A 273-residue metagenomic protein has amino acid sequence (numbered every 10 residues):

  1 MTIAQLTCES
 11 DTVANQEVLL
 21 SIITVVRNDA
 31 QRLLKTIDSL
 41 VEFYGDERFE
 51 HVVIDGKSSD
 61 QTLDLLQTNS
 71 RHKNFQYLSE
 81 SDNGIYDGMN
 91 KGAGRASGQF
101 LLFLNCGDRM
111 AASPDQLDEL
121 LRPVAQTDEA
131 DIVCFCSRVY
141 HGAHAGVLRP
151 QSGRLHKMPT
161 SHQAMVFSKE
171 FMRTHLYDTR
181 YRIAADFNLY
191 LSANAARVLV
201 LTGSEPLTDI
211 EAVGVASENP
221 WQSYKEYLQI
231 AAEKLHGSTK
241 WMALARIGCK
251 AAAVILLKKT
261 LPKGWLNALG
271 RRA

Functional and structural regions predicted by a protein language model:
V18-S21, E50, N188: Cell-envelope/extracellular polymer assembly enzymes that use nucleotide-activated donors
D38-R48: Short, acidic, metal-binding catalytic loop of nucleotide-sugar glycosyltransferases
R48-K57, L78-S81: Short beta-strand/loop segment that forms part of the nucleotide-sugar
D55-D64, N105-G107: A conserved acidic beta->alpha catalytic loop
L78-A96: Glycine-rich, basic loop-to-helix element that forms the pyrophosphate-binding segment of sugar-nucleotide handling
L101: Short aromatic/hydrophobic "clamp" motif used to bind/position activated sugar donors
R109-V147: Conserved donor NDP-sugar-binding/catalytic core segment of glycosyltransferases
F135, G142-I230: Conserved nucleotide-sugar donor-binding catalytic segment
